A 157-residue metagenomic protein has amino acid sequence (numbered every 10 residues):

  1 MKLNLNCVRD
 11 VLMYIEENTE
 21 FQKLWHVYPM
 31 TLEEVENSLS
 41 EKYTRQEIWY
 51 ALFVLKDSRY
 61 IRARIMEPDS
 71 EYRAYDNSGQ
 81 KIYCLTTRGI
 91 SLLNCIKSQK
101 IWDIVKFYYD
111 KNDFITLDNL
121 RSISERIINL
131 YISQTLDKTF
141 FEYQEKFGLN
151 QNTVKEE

Functional and structural regions predicted by a protein language model:
K2-L39: Short amphipathic alpha-helical interface segments
M13-Y14, T87, S91, R126 (+2 more regions): Short, residue-level hotspots on alpha-helical faces of the histone-fold and other alpha-helical interaction modules
I15-T19, L55, R59, L92-I96 (+1 more regions): Generic structural signal for hydrophobic core residues of well-folded globular domains
F21-M30, I61-Y72: Short acidic alpha-helical/loop segments enriched in Asp/Glu that coordinate divalent cations
E41-S58, R62-R64, G79-Q80: Short amphipathic alpha-helical interaction segments
S70-K111: Short, amphipathic alpha-helical interaction segments positioned at domain boundaries
I96-E157: Exposed, interaction-prone assembly regions rather than primary DNA-binding/catalytic cores
